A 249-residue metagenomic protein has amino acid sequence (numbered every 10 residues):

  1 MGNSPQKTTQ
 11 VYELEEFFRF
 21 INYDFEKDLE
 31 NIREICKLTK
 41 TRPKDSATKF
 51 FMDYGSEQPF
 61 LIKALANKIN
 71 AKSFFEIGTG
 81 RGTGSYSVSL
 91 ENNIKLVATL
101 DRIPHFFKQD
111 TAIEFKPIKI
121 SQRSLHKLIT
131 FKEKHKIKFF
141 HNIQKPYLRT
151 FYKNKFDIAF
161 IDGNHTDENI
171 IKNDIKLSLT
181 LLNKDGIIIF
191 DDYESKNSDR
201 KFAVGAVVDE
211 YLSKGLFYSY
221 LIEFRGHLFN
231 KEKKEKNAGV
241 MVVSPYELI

Functional and structural regions predicted by a protein language model:
M1-K27: N-terminal auxiliary segments of SAM/dcSAM-dependent transferases
L14-F20, D24, I35-L38, V243-Y246: Compositionally biased, intrinsically disordered low-complexity segments
Y23-I69: Class I SAM-dependent methyltransferase Rossmann-like catalytic core, especially the SAM/SAH-binding loop
T48, D53, P59-I249: S-adenosylmethionine/decaboxylated-SAM
